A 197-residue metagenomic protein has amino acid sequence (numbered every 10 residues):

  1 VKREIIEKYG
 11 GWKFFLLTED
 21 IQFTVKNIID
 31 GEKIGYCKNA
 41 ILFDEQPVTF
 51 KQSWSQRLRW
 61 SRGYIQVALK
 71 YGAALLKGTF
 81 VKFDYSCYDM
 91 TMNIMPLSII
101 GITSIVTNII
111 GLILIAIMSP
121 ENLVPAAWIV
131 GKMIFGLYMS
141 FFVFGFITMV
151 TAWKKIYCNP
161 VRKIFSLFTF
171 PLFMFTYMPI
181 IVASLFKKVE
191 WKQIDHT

Functional and structural regions predicted by a protein language model:
V1-F83, M95: Non-transmembrane catalytic domains and loops of membrane-associated enzymes and transporters that build or traffic
E4, A40, L112-I113, I180: Alpha-helix/helix-capping structural signal
R59, L97, F170-F173: DHp/HisKA dimerization-phosphoacceptor four-helix bundle of two-component histidine kinases and homologous
V67, N108, M178-I181: Amphipathic, well-ordered alpha-helical segments in soluble domains
A73-M90, I113-T197: Juxtamembrane C-terminal module of membrane proteins
D89, N93-L97: Internal, well-ordered alpha-helical scaffold/interface segments that support domain packing or protein-protein contacts
P96-S104, L137-M139: Select subsegments of transmembrane alpha-helices in polytopic membrane proteins, especially boundary-proximal
G101-S119: Hydrophobic, aromatic-rich transmembrane alpha-helices and their immediate juxtamembrane boundary segments
